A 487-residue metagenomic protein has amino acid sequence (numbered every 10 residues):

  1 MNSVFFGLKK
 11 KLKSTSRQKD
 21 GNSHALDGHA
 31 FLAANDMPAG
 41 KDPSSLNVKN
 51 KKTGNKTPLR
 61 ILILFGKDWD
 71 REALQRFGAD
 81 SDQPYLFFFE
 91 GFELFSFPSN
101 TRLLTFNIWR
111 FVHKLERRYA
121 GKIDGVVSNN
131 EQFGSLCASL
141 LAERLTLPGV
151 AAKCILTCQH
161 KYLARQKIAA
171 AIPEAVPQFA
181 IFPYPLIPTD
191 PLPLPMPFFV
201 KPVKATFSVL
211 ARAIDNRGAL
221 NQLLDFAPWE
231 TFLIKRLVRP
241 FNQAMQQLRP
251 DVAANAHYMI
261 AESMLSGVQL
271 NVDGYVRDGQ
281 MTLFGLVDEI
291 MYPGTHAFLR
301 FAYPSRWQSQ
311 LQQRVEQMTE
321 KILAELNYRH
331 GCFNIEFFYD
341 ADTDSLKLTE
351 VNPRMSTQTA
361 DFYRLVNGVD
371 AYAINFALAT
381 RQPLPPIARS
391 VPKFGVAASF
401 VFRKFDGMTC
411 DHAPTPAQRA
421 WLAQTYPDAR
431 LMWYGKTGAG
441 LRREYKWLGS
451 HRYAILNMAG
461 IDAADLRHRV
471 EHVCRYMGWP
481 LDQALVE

Functional and structural regions predicted by a protein language model:
N2-K13, R17, S23-D27, F31-C154 (+6 more regions): ATP-binding N-terminal substructure of ATP-dependent carboxylate-amine bond-forming enzymes
A138-L140, D344-R354: A short beta-strand motif that forms the metal-chelation/ATP-contact edge of phosphoryl-transfer active sites
E143-A213, R217, Q222, P228-R249: A conserved helix-loop-beta module that forms one wall/lid of the active-site cleft in ATP-utilizing catalytic domains
R212, E262-S263, R452-G460: Short, well-ordered beta-strand elements within core beta-sheets of diverse protein domains
L224-M291, R314, F338-K347: Phosphate-binding site of ATP-dependent enzymes
E289-R306, M318: Acidic, glycine-rich loop-and-beta core segments that form the ion-binding/anion-interacting portion of active sites
R314-I335, P353-D411: Active-site "cap" helix and flanking loop/linker of ATP-utilizing ligase/carboxylase catalytic domains
R403-T437: Glycine-rich active-site loop/lid that clamps phosphate-bearing ligands
